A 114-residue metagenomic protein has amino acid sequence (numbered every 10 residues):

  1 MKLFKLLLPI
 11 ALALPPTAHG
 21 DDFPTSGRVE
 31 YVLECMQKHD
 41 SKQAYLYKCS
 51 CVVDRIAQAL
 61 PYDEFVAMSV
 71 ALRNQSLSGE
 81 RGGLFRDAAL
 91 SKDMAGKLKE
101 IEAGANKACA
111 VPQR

Functional and structural regions predicted by a protein language model:
K2-P9, A13: Sec-dependent signal peptide recognition, specifically the positively charged N-region followed immediately by
F4-L6, R28, L98, E102: Generic alpha-helix initiation/capping and coil-helix boundary signal
A11-L12, V29-V32, D87: A short linear-motif detector with a strong N-terminal bias
P16-G20: Sec/Tat signal peptide C-region and signal peptidase I cleavage site
S26-L77: Short N-proximal segments of mature Sec-exported proteins
I56-R114: Compact alpha-helical subdomains of small soluble proteins
